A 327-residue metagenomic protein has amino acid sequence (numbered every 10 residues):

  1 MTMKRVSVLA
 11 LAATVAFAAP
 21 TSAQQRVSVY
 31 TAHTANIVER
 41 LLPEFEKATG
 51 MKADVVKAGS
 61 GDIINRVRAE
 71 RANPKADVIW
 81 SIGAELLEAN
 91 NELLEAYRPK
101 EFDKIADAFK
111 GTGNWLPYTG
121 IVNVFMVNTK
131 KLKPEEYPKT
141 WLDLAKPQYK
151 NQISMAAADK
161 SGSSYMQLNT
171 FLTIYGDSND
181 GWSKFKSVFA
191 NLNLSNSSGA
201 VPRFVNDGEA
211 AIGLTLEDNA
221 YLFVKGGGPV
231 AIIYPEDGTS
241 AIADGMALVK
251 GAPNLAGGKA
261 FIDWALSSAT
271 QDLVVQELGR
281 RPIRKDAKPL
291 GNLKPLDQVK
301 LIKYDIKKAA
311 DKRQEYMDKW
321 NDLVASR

Functional and structural regions predicted by a protein language model:
Q25-L41, V56: Extracytoplasmic "Venus flytrap"
A32-E39, G61-D62, R68, K75-E209: Extracytoplasmic ligand-binding site segments that recognize negatively charged/polar headgroups
R40-D54: Short alpha-helix C-terminal cap/hinge motif
E85-N90, N206, A211-P229: A ligand-binding cleft/hinge motif common to bilobed small-molecule-binding domains
D107, I121, K184-V188, N193-L194 (+2 more regions): Periplasmic-binding protein-like
V124-K131, L172, A243-N254, L273-V274: A bilobed periplasmic-binding-protein/Venus flytrap-type ligand-binding module shared by bacterial periplasmic
S178-D180, P282-R327: An extracytoplasmic/periplasmic, membrane-proximal ligand-sensing/linker region
V249-D305: Mature extracytoplasmic/periplasmic domains
